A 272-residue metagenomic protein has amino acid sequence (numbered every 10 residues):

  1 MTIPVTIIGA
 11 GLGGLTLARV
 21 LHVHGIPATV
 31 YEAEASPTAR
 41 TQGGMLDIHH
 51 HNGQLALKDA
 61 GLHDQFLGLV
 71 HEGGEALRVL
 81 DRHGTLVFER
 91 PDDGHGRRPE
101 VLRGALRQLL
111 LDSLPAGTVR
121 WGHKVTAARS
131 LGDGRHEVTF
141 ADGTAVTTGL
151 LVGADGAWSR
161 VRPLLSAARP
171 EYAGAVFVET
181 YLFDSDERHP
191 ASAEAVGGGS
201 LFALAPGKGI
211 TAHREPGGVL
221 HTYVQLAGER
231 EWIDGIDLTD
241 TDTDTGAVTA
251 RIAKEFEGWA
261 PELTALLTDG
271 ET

Functional and structural regions predicted by a protein language model:
M1-G13: Beta1/beta-strand and adjacent pyrophosphate-binding region of the FAD-binding site in flavoprotein oxidoreductases
T2-V5, V20-H22, D47-S185, E229-T239 (+1 more regions): Conserved N-terminal helical subregion
T6, T29, H221-Y223: A structural signal for isolated positions on well-ordered beta-strands in alpha/beta enzyme cores
I8, H22-Q42: Glycine-rich FAD pyrophosphate-binding loop
I26, L62, P261: Short phosphate-binding/catalytic loops that engage adenosine nucleotides
S130-D133, H213-G217: Short beta-strand micro-motifs enriched in acidic
E194, G198, A205-K208, R214-P216 (+2 more regions): FAD/FMN-dependent oxidoreductases across multiple families
